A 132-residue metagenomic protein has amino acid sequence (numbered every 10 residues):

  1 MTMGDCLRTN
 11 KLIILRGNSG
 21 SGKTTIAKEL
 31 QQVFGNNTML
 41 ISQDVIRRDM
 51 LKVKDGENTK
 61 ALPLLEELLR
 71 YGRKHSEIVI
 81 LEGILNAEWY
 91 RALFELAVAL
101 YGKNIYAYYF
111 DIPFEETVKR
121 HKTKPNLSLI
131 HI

Functional and structural regions predicted by a protein language model:
L15: Hydrophobic anchor at the beta1->P-loop junction of P-loop NTPases
N18: P-loop (Walker A) phosphate-binding loop of NTP-binding proteins
S21: ATP-binding Walker
T24: Walker A/P-loop
K28-H75: Conserved substrate/cofactor phosphate-moiety recognition/catalytic segment in nucleotide-dependent phosphotransferases
K60-G102: Glycine-rich phosphate-binding loop used to anchor ATP phosphates in small-molecule kinases, encompassing both
Y101-H121: Conserved phosphate-donor/acceptor-positioning beta-strand/loop module used by diverse small-molecule
I130-I132: Conserved small/polar residues in nucleotide/adenosyl-binding loops
